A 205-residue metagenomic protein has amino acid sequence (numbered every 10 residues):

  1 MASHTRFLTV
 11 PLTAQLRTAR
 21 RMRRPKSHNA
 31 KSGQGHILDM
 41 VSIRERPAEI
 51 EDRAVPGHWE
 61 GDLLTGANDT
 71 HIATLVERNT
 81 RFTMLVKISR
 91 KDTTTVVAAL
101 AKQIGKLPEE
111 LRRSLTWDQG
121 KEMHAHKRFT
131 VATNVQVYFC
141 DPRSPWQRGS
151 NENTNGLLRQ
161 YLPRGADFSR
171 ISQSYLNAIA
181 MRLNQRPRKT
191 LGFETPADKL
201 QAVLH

Functional and structural regions predicted by a protein language model:
M1-E51: Basic, flexible linker segments flanking DNA-binding modules in nucleic acid-interacting mobile-element proteins
E49, G57, G165-A166: Glycine-centered loop/turn motifs
E51, L64-M84: Short conserved beta-strand segments at catalytic cores or DNA/RNA-binding microdomains of nucleic-acid binding
P56-T65: Two-metal-ion RNase H-like nuclease active-site motif
D62, L75, R81, L100 (+4 more regions): Mobile genetic element proteins and their domesticated derivatives, centered on retroelements and DNA transposons
T65-D69, L85-E109: Active-site beta-loop-alpha junctions of metal-dependent nucleic acid enzymes, especially the RNase H-like/DDE
E110-M123: Acidic/histidine-rich, metal-coordinating catalytic segments
G120, T130-V137, D141-H205: Charged alpha-helix within mobile-element recombinases
